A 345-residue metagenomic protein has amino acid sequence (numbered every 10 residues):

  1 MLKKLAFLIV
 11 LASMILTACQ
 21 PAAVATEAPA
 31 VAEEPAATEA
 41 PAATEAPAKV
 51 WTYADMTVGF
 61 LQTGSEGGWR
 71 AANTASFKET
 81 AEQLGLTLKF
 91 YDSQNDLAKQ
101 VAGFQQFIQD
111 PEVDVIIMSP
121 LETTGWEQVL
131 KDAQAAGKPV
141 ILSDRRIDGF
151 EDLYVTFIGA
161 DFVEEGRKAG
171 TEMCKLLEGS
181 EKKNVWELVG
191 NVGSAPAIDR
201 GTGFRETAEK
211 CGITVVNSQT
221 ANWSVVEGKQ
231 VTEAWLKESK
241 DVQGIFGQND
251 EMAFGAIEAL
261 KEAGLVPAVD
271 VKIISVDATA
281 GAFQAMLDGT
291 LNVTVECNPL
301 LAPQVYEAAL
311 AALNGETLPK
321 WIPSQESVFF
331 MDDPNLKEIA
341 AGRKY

Functional and structural regions predicted by a protein language model:
M1-T57, E82, Q128-A136, R343-Y345: Short, low-complexity disordered leader/linker segments with a strong preference for bacterial N-terminal type II
E45-A54, L188-V192, P196, E206-A208 (+1 more regions): Hinge/cleft segment of the Venus flytrap/periplasmic-binding protein
V50-L84, L88-Q105, D110, P120-T124 (+4 more regions): Extracytoplasmic "Venus flytrap"
T52-Y53, V58, Q100, F157-N184 (+3 more regions): Hydrophobic alpha-helical segments within soluble ligand-binding/sensing domains
W69-L84, E165-E172, A195-T214, V231 (+1 more regions): Short, solvent-exposed amphipathic alpha-helices that sit in or adjacent to ligand/effector-binding or catalytic
F90-D92, G149-E172, S218, D288-P299: Short beta-strand elements at the ligand-binding edges of bilobed clamshell
D114-A135, F204, V216-N217, A221-Q284: Hydrophobic alpha-helical
T124-E164, N184, T279-L287: Flexible loop/hinge segments that line or gate small-molecule binding clefts
